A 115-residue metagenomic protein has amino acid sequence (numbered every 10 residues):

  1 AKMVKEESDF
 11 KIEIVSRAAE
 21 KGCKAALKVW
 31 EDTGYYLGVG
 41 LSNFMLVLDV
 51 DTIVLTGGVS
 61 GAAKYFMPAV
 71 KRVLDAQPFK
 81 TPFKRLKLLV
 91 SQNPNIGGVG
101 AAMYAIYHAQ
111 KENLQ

Functional and structural regions predicted by a protein language model:
A1-Q115: ATP-binding/phosphotransfer module of carbohydrate and carboxylate kinases, centering on a glycine-rich
